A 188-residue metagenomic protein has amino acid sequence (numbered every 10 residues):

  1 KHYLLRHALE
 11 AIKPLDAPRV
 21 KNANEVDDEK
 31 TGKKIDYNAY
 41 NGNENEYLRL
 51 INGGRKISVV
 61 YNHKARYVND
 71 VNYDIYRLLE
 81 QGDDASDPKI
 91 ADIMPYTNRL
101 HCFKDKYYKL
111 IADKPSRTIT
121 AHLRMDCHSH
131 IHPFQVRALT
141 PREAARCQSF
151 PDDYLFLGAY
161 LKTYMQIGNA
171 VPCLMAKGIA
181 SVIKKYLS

Functional and structural regions predicted by a protein language model:
K1-D27: Flexible, glycine-/basic-rich loop-and-beta segments that form/coincide with the SAM-dependent methyltransferase
P14, E25-S188: C-terminal target-recognition/interaction regions appended to catalytic cores
